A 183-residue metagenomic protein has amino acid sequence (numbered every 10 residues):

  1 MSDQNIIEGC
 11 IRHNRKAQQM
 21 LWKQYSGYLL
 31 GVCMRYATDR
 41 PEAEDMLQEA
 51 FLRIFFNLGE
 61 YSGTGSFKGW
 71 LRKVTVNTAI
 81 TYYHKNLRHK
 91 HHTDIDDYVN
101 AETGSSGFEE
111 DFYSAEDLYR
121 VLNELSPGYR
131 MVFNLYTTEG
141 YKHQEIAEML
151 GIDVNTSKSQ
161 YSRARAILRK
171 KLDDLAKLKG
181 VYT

Functional and structural regions predicted by a protein language model:
G9, K90-H91, E148-M149, R165-T183: C-terminal edge and immediately downstream basic/flexible tail or linker adjoining helix-turn-helix-like DNA-binding
I11-M20, L30-E49, V154, K177-L178 (+1 more regions): Short, charged helix-capping/linker segments at alpha-helix termini
I11-R12, E49-S66, K85-L87: Sigma70-family region 2
Y25, Q160-R163, I167: Residues within the DNA-recognition helix of helix-turn-helix
G31, D45-L52, G65-N77: Structural recognition of an alpha-helix C-terminal capping motif at a helix-to-coil junction
G59-S62, K73-T93, D111: Arg/Lys-rich amphipathic alpha helix in sigma70-family domain 2
K90-H91, Y98-N123: Acidic, proline/glycine-rich intrinsically disordered inter-domain spacer in sigma factors
V132-Y136: A short pre-motif secondary-structure segment
